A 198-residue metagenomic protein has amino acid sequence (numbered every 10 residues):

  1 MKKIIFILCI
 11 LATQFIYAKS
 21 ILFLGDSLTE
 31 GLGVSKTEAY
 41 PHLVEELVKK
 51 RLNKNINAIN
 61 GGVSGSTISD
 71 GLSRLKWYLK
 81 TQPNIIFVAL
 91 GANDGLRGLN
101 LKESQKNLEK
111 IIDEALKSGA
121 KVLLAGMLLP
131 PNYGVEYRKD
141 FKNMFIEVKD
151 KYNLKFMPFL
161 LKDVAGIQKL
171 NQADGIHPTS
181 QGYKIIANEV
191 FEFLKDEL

Functional and structural regions predicted by a protein language model:
I4-T13: Sec-dependent N-terminal signal peptides
I16-S64, R74-Q82: Serine-esterase "nucleophile elbow" of acetyl-processing enzymes
E30, T67, P131: Flexible, glycine-rich phosphate/dinucleotide-binding loops and adjacent beta-alpha linkers at cofactor/substrate
A39, T67, T179: Residue-level signal for threonine
K54, D70-L198: Alpha-helical cap/lid subdomain in secreted, periplasmic, or secretory-pathway luminal O-acyl-processing enzymes
V63-S66, L161: Residues that form or immediately flank small-molecule/cofactor binding pockets and catalytic motifs
